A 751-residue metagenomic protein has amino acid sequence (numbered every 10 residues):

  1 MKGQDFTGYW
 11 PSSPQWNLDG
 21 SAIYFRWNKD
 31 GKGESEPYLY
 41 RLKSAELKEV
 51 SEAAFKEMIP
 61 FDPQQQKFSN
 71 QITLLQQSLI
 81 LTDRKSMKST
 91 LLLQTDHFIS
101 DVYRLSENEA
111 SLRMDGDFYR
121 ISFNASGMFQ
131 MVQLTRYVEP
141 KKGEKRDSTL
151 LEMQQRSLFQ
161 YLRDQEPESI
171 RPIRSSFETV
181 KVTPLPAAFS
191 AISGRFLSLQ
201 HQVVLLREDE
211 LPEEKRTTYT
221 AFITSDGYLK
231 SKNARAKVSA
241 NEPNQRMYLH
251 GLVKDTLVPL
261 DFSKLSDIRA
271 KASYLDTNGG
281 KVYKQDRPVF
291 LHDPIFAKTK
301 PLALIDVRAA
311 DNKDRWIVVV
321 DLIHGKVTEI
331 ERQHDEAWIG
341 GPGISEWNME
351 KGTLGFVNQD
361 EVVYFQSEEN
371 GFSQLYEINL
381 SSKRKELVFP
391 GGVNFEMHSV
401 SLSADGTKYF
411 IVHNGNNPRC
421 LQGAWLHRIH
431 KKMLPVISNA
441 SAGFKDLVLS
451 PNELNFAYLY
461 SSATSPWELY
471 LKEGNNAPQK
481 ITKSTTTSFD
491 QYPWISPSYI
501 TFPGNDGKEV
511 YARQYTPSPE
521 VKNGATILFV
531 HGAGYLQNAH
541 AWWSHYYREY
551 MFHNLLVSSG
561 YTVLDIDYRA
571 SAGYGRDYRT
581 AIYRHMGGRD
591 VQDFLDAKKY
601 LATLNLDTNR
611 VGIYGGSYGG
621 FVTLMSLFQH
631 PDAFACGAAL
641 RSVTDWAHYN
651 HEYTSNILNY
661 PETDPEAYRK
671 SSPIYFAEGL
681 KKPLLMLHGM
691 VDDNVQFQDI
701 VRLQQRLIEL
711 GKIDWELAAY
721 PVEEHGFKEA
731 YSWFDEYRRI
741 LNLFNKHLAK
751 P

Functional and structural regions predicted by a protein language model:
M1-L434, L454-N455, S465, L471: Beta-propeller folds
V436-S438, G443-P751: Serine-hydrolase catalytic core recognition
